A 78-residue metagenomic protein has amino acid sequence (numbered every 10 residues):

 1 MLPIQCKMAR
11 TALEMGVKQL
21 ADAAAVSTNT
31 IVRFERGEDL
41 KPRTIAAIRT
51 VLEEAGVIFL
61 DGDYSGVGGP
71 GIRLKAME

Functional and structural regions predicted by a protein language model:
L2, L13, K41-T44: Short, conserved glycine- and acidic-residue-centered signature motifs in active-site or ligand-binding loops
I4-Q19, A76-E78: Short basic helix-loop element that most often maps to the first helix and adjoining turn of HTH DNA-binding modules
C6, L20-A21, I31-F34: Conserved hydrophobic/aromatic packing and binding residues within compact polymer-binding modules
T11, D22, R36: Alpha-helical residues within the helix-turn-helix
A25, P42-L60: DNA major-groove recognition helix of helix-turn-helix/homeodomain DNA-binding modules
A25-L40: Recognition helix of helix-turn-helix/homeodomain-like DNA-binding domains that insert into the DNA major groove
V57-E78: Helix-turn-helix/homeodomain-like alpha-helical modules used for DNA recognition and transcription-factor dimerization
